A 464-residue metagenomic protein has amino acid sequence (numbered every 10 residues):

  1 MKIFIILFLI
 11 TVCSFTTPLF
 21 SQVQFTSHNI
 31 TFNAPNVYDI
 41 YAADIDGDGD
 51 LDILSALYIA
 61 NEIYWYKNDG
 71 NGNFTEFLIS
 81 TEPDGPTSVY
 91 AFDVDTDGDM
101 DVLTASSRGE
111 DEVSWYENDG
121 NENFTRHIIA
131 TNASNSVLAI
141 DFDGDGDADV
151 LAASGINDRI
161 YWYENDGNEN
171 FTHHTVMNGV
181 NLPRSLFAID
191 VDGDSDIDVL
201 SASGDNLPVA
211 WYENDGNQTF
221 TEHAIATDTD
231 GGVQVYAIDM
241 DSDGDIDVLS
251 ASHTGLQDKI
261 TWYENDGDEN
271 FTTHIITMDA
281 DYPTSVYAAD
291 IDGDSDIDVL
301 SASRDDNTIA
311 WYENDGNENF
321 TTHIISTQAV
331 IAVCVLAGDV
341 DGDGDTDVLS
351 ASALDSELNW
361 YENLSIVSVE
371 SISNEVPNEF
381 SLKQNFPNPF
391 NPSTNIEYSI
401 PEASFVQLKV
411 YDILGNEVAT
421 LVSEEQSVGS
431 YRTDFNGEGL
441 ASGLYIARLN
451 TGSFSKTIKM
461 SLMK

Functional and structural regions predicted by a protein language model:
P18-D44, L51-S55, T75, G98-M100 (+3 more regions): An edge-strand/N-cap motif at the start of beta-rich repeat modules
S21-P35, K67-D84, E117-N132, E164-N181 (+4 more regions): Blade-edge motifs of beta-propeller repeat domains
Y38-G47, T87-T96, N135-F142, R184-V191 (+4 more regions): Beta-propeller blade termini
G49-L51, S55, G98-M100, T104 (+10 more regions): Glycine-aliphatic tripeptides that mark coil-to-beta-strand junctions in extracellular and membrane proteins
A56-Y58, S107-R108, G155-I156, G204-D205 (+3 more regions): Short loop/turn segments immediately following the C-termini of beta-strands
I331-S368: Blade-level signature of beta-propeller repeat domains, shared across WD40, Kelch, NHL, RCC1 and BNR/Asp-box propellers
E370-F386, F390-V410, T420, R432-G437 (+1 more regions): Glycine-centered coil/turn sites that cap beta-strands in beta-rich domains
E424, D434, E438-K464: C-terminal tail/sorting-segment detector
